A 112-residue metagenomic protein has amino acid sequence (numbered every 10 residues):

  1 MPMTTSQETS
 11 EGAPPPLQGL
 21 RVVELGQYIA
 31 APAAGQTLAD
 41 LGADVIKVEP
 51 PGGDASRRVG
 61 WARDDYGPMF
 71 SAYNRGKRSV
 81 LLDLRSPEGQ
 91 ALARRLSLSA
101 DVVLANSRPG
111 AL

Functional and structural regions predicted by a protein language model:
M1-L112: N-terminal helix-loop segment corresponding to the beta1-alpha1 unit of nucleotide/adenylate-binding folds
